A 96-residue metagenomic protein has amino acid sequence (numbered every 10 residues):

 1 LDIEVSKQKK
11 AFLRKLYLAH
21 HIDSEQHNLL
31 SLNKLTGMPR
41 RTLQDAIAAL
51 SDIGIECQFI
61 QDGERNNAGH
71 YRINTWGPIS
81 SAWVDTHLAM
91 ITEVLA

Functional and structural regions predicted by a protein language model:
L1-K7: Short, Lys/Arg-enriched N-terminal segment that forms or immediately precedes the first helix of a structured domain
Q8-L18: Short, leucine-enriched amphipathic alpha-helices that occur as contiguous helical runs
D23-N28: Short capping segments at the starts of secondary-structure elements
L32-K34: The alpha-helix within a helix-turn-helix
R41-Q44: Key DNA-contact positions within bacterial/archaeal DNA-binding proteins
I47-D52: Residue-level detection of the helix-turn-helix DNA-binding "recognition helix"
I55-H70: Short Lys/Arg-enriched helix C-cap and helix-to-coil transition segments that create basic nucleic-acid-contact patches
T75-A96: Helix-turn-helix/homeodomain-like alpha-helical modules used for DNA recognition and transcription-factor dimerization
